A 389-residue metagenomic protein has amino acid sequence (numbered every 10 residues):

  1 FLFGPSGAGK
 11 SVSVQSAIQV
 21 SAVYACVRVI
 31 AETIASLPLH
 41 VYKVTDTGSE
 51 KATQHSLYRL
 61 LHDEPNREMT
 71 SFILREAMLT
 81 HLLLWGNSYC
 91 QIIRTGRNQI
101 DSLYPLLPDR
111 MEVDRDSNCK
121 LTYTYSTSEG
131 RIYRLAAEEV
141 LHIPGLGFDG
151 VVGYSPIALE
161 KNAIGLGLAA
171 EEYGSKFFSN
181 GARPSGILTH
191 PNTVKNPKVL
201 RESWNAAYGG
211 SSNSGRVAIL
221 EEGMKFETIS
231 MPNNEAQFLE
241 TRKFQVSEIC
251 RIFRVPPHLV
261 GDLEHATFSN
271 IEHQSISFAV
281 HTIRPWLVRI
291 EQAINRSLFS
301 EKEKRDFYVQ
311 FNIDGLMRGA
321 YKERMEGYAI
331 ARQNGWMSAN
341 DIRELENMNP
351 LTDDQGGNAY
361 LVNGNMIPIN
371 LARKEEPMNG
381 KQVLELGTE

Functional and structural regions predicted by a protein language model:
F1-R251, V255-H258, D262, F268 (+3 more regions): Structured, contiguous alpha/beta core segments that scaffold functional sites
P184, N196, L200-W204, Q245 (+6 more regions): General structural feature for long, well-ordered alpha-helical segments within catalytic domains of soluble enzymes
P232-E235, S275, E326-G327: Short, surface-exposed amphipathic charged segments that create phosphate/polyanion-binding patches used for binding
Q237-T241, Q245, S275, A279 (+1 more regions): Secondary-structure capping and boundary motifs in well-ordered enzyme cores
I271-E272: Small-residue-rich helix-loop
S275-K304, Y308, N358-E389: Long, compositionally biased
R305, I313-R318, A331: Non-transmembrane, aqueous-exposed alpha-helical and coiled segments at domain scale
M325-Q333: Short, amphipathic alpha-helical "recognition" segments used to contact nucleic acids or chromatin
